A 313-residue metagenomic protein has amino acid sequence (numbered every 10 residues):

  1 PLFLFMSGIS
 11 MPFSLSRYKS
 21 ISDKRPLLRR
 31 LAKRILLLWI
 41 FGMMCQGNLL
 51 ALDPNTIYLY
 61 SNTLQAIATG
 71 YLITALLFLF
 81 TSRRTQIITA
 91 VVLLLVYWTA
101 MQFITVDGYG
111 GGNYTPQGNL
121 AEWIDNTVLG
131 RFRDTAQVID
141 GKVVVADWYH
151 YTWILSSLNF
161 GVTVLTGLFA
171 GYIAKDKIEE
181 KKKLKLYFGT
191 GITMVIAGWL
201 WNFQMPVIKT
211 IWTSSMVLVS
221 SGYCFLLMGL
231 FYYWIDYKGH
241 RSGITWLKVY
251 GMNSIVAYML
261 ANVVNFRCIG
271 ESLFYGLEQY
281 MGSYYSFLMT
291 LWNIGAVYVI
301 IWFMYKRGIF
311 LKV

Functional and structural regions predicted by a protein language model:
P1-V313: Alpha-helical transmembrane segments and their immediate juxtamembrane cytosolic regions
